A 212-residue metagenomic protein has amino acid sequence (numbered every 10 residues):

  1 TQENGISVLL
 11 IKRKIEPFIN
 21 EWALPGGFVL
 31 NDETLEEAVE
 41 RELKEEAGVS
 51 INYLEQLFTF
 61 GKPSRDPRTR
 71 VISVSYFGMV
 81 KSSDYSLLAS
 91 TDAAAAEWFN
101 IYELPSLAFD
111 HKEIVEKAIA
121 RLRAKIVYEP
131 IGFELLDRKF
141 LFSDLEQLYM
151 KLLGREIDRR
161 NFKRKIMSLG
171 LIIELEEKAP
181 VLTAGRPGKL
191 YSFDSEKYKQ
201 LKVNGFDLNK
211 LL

Functional and structural regions predicted by a protein language model:
T1-A23: N-terminal strand-loop-strand
L10-K12, F77-M79, S192: Short, well-ordered beta-strand micro-motif
L24-D32, E134-L135: Short histidine-centered catalytic/ligand-binding loop motif
E36-E40, K44-S90, Y102-E103, R123-G132 (+1 more regions): Active-site segment of metal-dependent pyrophosphate-handling enzymes, primarily the Nudix hydrolase catalytic core
F77, L87-R121, L135-S143, N161-E174 (+1 more regions): NUDIX/MutT-family hydrolases
Q147-E156: Short helix-coil junctions and helix-kink-helix linkers
E156, R164-L175, P187-E196: Long, charge-rich, low-complexity alpha-helical segments
K178-L212: Long, intrinsically disordered, low-complexity Ser/Thr/Pro-rich regulatory/activation regions of nuclear proteins
